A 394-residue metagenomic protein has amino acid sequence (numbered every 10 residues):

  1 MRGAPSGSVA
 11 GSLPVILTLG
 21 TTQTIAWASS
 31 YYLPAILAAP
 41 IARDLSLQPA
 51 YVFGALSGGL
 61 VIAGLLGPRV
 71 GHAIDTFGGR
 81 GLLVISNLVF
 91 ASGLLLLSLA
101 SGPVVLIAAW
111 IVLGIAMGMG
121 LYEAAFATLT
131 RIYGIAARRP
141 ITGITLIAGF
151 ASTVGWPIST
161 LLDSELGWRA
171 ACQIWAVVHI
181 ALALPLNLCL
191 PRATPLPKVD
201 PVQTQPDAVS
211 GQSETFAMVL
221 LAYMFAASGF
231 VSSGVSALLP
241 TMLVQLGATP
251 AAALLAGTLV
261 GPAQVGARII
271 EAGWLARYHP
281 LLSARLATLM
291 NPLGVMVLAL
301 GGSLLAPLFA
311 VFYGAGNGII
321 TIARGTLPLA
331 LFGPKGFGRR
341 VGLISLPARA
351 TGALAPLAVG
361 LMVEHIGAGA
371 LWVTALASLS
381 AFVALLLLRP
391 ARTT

Functional and structural regions predicted by a protein language model:
V15-P49, G67-V70, W156, V235-P240: Extracytoplasmic
P34-A38, E214-G266: Extracytoplasmic gate region of multi-pass secondary transporters
L65-P103: Conserved MFS/SLC helix-loop-helix module at the cytosolic interface between two early adjacent transmembrane helices
L66-G78, A267-P280, V363: Helix-to-loop junctions at the C-terminal end of transmembrane segments in multipass secondary transporters
I111-L146, G333: Cytoplasmic helix-loop-helix junction between adjacent transmembrane helices in 12-TM secondary transporters
I147-A193: Helix-loop-helix hairpin linking two adjacent transmembrane segments in secondary transporters
S152, P334-I366: A late C-terminal transmembrane helix in Major Facilitator Superfamily
V260, Q264, Y278-L327: C-terminal transmembrane helical hairpin of 12-TM major facilitator-type secondary transporters
